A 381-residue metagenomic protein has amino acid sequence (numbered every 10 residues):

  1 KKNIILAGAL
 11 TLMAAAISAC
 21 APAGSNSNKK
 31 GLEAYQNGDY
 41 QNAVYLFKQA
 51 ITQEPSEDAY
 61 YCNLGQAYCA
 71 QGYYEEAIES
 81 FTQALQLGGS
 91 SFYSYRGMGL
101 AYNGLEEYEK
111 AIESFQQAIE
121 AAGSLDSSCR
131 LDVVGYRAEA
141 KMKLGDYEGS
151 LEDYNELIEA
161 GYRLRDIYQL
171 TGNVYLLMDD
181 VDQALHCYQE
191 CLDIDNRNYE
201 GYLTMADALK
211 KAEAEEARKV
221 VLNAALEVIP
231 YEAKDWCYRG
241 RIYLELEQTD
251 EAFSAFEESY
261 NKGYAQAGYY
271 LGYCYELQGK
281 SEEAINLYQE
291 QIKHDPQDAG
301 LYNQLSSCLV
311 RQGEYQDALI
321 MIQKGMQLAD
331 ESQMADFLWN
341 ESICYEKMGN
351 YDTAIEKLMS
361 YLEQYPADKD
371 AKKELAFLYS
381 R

Functional and structural regions predicted by a protein language model:
S25-N26, A59, Y93, S128 (+9 more regions): Start-of-helix register in tetratricopeptide repeats
K29, N63-Q66, A70, G97 (+10 more regions): Canonical tetratricopeptide repeat
L32, Q66, L100, E139 (+7 more regions): Residue-level recognition of tetratricopeptide repeat
Q36-N37, A70, G104, K143 (+8 more regions): Register position in tetratricopeptide repeats
P55, G89, G123, Y162 (+6 more regions): Short coil turns that delineate tetratricopeptide repeat
